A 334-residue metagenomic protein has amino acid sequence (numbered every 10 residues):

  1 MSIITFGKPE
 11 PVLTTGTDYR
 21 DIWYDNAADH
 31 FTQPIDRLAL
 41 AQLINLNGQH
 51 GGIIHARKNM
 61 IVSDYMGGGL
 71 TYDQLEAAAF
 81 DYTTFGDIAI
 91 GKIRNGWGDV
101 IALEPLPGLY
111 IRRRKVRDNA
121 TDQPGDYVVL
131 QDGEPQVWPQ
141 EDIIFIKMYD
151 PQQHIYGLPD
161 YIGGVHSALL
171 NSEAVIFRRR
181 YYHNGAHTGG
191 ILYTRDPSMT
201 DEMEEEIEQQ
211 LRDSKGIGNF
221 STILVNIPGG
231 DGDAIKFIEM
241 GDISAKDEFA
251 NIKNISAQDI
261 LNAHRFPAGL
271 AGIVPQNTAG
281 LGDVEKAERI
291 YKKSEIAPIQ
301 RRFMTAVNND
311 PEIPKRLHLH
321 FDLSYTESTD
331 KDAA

Functional and structural regions predicted by a protein language model:
M1-V116, G280, E288, E295 (+4 more regions): Flexible, gly/proline-biased loop segments at the beginnings of proteins or at boundaries between secondary-structure
I3-T5, R57, V129-Q258, N262-P267 (+3 more regions): Extended, charged amphipathic alpha-helical segments
T15, G96-G157: Active-site and NAD+-binding cores of ADP-ribose-processing enzymes
F85-A89, P124-G125, T188-G189: Short, surface-exposed beta-edge/turn micro-motifs
